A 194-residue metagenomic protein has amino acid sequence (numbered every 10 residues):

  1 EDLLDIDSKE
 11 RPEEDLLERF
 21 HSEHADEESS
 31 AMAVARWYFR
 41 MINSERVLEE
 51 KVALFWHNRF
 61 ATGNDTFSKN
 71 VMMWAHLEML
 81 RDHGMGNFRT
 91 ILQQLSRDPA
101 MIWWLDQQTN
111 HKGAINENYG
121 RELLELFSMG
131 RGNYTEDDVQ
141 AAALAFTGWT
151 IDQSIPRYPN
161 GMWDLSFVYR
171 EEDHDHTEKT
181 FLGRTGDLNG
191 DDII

Functional and structural regions predicted by a protein language model:
E1-M73, Q94: Long, well-ordered hydrophobic secondary-structure segments characteristic of membrane-embedded and membrane-proximal
L3-S8, L17-R19, A33-W37, K69-I194: Active-site substrate-binding loop specific to GH73 endo-beta-N-acetylglucosaminidase modules in bacterial autolysins
